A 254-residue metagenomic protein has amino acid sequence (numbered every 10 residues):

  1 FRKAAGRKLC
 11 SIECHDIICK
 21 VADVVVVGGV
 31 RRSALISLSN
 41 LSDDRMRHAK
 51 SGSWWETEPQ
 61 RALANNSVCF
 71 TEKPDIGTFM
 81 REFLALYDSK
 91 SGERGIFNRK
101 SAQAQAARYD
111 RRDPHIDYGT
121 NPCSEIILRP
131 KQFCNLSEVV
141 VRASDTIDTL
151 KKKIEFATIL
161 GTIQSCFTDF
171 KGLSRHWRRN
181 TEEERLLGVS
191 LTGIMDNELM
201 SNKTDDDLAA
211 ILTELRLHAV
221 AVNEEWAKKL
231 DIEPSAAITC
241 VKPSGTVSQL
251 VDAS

Functional and structural regions predicted by a protein language model:
F1-R2, S254: Catalytic or ion-translocation cores adjacent to nucleophile or general acid/base/metal-coordination motifs in diverse
A4, K20-P114, G188-V220: Conserved, charged catalytic cores of large soluble enzymes
A4-D16, V25-S37, C166-R178, D205-A210 (+1 more regions): Flexible, glycine/charged-enriched surface loops at secondary-structure junctions
K8-I12, P74, D110, P114 (+5 more regions): Alpha-helix capping and helix-loop boundary segments enriched in small/acidic/polar residues
G28, V251-A253: Short glycine/threonine-rich loop-to-helix capping motif typified by GTGT followed within a few residues by an Asp-Pro
D88-S201: Function-dense linear segments that define catalytic or interfacial modules in macromolecule-processing proteins
N98, L250-V251: Short linear motifs in exposed loops
H218-T246, D252: Flexible, glycine/threonine-enriched loop-and-boundary segments that flank and lead into catalytic domains of large
